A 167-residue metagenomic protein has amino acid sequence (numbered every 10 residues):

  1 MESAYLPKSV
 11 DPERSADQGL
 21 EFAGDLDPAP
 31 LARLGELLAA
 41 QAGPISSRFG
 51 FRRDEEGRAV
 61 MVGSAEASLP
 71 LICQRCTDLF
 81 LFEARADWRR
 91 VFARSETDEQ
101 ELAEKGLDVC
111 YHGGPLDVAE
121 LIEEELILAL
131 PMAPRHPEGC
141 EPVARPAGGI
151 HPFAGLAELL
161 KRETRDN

Functional and structural regions predicted by a protein language model:
M1-G19, G43-P44, L81-N167: Charge-rich, low-complexity linker and terminal segments
M1-P70: A positional/architectural concept
C73: Short cysteine-rich clusters marking metal-coordination/redox-active sites
C76: Conformational-control "hinges and anchors"
